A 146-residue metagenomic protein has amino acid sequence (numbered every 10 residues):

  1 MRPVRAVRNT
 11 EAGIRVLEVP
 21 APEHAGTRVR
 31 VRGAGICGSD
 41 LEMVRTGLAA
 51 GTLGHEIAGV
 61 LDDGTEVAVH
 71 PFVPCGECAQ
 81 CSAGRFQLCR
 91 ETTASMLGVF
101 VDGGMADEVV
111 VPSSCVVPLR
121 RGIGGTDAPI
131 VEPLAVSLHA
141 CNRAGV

Functional and structural regions predicted by a protein language model:
R2, A25, D63, G104-M105 (+1 more regions): A generic structural signal for well-ordered coil/turn residues at beta-strand boundaries that shape enzyme active-site
P3-N9, V29, V67: A short beta-strand micro-motif
V4, T27, S39, G76 (+1 more regions): Change "...and in nucleic-acid phosphodiester-cleaving endonucleases..." to "...and in nucleic-acid processing enzymes
A6-P22, G35-V60, F86-D102: N-terminal glycine-rich cofactor-binding segment
V7, P20, A68, V110 (+1 more regions): Residues in well-ordered beta-strands of folded domains
I14, T27, V116-V117: Hydrophobic residues embedded in beta-strands of well-ordered beta-sheets
P20-A34, V44-S82, R120-G122: Glycine-rich beta-strand-centered segment in the early N-terminal region that forms part of a ligand/cofactor-binding
C75-V146: NAD(P)H dinucleotide-binding glycine-rich loop of Rossmann-like/cofactor-binding domains, especially the beta1-alpha1
